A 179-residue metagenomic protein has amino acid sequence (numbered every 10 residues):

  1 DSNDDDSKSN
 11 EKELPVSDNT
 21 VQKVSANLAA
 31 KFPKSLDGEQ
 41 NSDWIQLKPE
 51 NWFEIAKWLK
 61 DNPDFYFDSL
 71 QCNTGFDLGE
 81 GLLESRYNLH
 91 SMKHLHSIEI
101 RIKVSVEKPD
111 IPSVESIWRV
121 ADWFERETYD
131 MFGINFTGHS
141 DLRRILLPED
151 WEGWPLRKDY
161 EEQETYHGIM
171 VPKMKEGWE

Functional and structural regions predicted by a protein language model:
D1-E179: Terminal low-complexity/charged segments
